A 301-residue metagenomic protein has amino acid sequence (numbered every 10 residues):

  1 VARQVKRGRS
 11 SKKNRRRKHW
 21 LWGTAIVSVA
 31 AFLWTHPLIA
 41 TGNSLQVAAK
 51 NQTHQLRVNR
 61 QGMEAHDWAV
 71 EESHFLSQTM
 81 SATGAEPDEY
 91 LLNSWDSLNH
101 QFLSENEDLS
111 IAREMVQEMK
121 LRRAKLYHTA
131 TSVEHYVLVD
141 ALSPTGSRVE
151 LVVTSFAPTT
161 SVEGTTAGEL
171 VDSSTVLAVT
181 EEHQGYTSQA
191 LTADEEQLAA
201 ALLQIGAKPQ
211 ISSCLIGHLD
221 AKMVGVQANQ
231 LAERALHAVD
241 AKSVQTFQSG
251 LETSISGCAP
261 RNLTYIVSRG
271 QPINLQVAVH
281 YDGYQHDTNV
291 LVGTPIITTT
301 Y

Functional and structural regions predicted by a protein language model:
V1-P144: N-terminal leader/presequence regions that precede the main folded/catalytic core
D88-L98, D172-E182, T288-P295: Short, hydrophobic/proline-enriched secondary-structure or compact coil segments at domain edges
N99-Y127, Y186-A193, L203, A207 (+2 more regions): Extended intrinsically disordered, low-complexity coil regions enriched in Ser, Thr, Gly, Ala and often Pro
R113-K222: Extracytoplasmic beta-rich ectodomain segments of secreted or membrane-anchored proteins
T131-V133, L251, H286: Short acidic/glycine-enriched loop/turn segments that link adjacent beta-strands
T175, S213-L219, I255, I273-L275 (+1 more regions): One face of beta-strands
I216-Q271: Intrinsically disordered, low-complexity segments enriched in Gly and acidic/Ser/Thr residues that form flexible
P260-Y301: A cross-kingdom marker for long, charged
